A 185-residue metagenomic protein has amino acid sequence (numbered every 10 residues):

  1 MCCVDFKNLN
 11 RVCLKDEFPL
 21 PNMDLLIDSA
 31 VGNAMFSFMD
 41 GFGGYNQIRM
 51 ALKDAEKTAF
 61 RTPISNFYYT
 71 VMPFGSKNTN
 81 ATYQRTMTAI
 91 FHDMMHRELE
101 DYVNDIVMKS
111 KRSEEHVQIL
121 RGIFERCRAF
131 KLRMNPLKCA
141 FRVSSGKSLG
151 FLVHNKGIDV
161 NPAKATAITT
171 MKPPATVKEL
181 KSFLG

Functional and structural regions predicted by a protein language model:
M1-G185: Retroelement reverse transcriptase polymerase core
